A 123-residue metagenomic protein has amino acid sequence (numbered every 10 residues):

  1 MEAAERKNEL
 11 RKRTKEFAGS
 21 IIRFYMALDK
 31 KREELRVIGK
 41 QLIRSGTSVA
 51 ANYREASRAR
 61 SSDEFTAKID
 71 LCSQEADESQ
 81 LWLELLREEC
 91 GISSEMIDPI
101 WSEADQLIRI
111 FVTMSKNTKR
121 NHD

Functional and structural regions predicted by a protein language model:
M1-D123: Amphipathic alpha-helical assembly/interaction segments
